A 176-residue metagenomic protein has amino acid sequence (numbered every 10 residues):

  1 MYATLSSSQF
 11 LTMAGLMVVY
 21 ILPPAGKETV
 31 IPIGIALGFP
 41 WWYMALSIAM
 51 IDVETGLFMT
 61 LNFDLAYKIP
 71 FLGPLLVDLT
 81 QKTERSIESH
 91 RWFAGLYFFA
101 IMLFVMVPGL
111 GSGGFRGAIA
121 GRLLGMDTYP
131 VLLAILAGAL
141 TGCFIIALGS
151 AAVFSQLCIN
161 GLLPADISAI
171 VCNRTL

Functional and structural regions predicted by a protein language model:
M1-L16, L37-V107, T128-P130, L136 (+1 more regions): Membrane-interfacial helix-loop-helix
I21-I33, P108-I119: Transmembrane helix boundary and interhelical junction motifs in multipass membrane proteins
G26, L123, C172-N173: Generic detector of bulky aromatic hydrophobic side chains
K27-I31, T60, G114, C143-A151: Alpha-helical transmembrane segments and, especially, the helix-loop junctions at the ends of these helices
M106-G111, L140-F144: Mid-bilayer segments of alpha-helical transmembrane spans in multi-pass integral membrane proteins that mediate
L110-A137: Hydrophobic alpha-helical transmembrane segments and immediately flanking/interface helices in integral membrane
